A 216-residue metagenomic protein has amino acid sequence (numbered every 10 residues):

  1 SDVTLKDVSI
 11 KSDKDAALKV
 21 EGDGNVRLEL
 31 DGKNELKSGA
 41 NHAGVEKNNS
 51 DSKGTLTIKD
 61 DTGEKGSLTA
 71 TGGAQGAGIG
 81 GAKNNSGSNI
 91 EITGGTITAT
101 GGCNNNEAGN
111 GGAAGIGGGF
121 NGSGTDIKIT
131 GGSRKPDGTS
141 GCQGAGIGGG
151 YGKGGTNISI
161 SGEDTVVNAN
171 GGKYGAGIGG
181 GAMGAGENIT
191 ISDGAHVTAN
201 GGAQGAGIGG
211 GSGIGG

Functional and structural regions predicted by a protein language model:
S1-G216: A composition-driven surface/loop motif
